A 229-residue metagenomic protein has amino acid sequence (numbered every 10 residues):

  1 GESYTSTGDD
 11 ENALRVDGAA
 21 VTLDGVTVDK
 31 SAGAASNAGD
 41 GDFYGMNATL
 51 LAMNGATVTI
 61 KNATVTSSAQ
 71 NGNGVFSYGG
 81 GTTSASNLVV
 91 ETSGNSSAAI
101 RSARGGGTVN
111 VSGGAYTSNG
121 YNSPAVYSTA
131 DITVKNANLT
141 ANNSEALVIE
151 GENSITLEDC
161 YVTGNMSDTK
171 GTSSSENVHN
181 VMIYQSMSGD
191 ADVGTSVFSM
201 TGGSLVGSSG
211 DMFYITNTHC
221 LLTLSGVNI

Functional and structural regions predicted by a protein language model:
G1-E2, A20-V26, T57-N62, T82-L88 (+5 more regions): All-beta strand scaffolds that present successive hydrophobic residues in beta-strands
S3, D42-G45, N87, G113-S118 (+3 more regions): Short, flexible domain-boundary/linker segments around small modular repeats
S3-S6, D24-G45, T59-S68: Right-handed parallel beta-helix/beta-spiral solenoid domain characteristic of secreted/periplasmic
T7-R15, S31-D40, A69-G74, S93-R101 (+4 more regions): Short glycine/acidic-rich loop motifs that flank beta-strands on beta-rich extracellular proteins
G8-T22, A34-G55, V75-G80: Extracellular beta-strand-rich solenoid/capping regions of secreted or surface-exposed proteins that bind or remodel
G45-Y116, A125: A generic tandem-repeat structural signature
Q70-N87, G210-N228: A short, hydrophobic/aromatic-rich structural module that often spans a beta strand with its adjoining loop
